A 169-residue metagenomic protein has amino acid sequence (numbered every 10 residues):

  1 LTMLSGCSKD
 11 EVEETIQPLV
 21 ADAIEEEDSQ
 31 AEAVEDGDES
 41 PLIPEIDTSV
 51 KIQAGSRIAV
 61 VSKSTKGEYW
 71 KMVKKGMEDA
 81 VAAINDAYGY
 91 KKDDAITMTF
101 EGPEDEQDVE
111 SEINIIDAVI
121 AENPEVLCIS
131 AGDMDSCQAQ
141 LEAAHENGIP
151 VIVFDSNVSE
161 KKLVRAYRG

Functional and structural regions predicted by a protein language model:
T2-G6: C-terminal motif of bacterial Sec signal peptides marking the signal peptidase cleavage site
C7-G169: A residue-level marker of the well-folded mature domains of exported/periplasmic proteins
